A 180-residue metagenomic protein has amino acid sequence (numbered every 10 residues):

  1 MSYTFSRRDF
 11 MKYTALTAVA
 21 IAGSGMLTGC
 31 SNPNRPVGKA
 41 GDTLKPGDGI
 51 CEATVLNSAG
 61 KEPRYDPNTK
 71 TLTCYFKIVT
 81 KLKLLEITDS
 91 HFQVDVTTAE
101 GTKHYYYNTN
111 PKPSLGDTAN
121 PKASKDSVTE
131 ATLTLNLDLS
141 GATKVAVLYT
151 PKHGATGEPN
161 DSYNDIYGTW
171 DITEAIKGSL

Functional and structural regions predicted by a protein language model:
M1-I21, G25: N-terminal secretory signal peptides and thylakoid transit peptides that target proteins across membranes
T28-G29: C-terminal motif of bacterial Sec signal peptides marking the signal peptidase cleavage site
G38-Y65: Low-complexity, acidic Ser/Thr/Pro/Gly-rich terminal tails and inter-domain linkers that flank the onset of structured
P63-N68, V79-T129, T156-D161: The feature marks short-to-medium sequence segments in extracytoplasmic or secretory-pathway proteins
K70-C74: Structural beta-strand segments of beta-rich domains
Y75-K81, T134: Short edge beta-strand/loop segments characteristic of extracellular beta-sandwich folds
S124-L180: Surface-exposed edge beta-strand/loop patches
